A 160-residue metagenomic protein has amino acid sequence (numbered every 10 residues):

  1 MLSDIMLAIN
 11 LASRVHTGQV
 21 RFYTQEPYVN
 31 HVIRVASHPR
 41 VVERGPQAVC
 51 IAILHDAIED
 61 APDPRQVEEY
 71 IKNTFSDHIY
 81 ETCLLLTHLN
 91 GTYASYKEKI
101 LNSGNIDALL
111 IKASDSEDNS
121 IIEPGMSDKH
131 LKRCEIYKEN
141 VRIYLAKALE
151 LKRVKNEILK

Functional and structural regions predicted by a protein language model:
M1-K160: Active-site helical microenvironments for divalent-metal-assisted chemistry
